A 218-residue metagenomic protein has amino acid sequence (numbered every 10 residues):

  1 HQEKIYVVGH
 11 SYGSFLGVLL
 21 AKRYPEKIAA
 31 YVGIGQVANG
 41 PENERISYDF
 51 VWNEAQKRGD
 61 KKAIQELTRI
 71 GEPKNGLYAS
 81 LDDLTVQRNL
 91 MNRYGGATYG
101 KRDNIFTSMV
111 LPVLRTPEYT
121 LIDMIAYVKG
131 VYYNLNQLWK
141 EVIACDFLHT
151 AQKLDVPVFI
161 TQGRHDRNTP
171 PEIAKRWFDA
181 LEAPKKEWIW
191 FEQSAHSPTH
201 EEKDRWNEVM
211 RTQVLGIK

Functional and structural regions predicted by a protein language model:
H1-S11: Alpha/beta-hydrolase fold nucleophile elbow
G9-L19: Glycine-rich nucleophile elbow surrounding the catalytic serine of serine-hydrolase chemistry
F15, R23-K74: A catalytic-pocket lid/entrance helix-loop region that shapes and gates access to the active site across common
R58-H149, V156: Alpha/beta-hydrolase
L154, I160-Q162, D166: Short beta-strand/loop motif that positions the catalytic acidic residue of the alpha/beta-hydrolase fold
R167-I173: Conserved alpha/beta-hydrolase "acid-adjacent" motif
D179-S197: Catalytic histidine neighborhood in serine/cysteine hydrolases with alpha/beta-hydrolase-type architecture
S194-K203, N207: Catalytic histidine-centered segment of alpha/beta-hydrolase-like enzymes
